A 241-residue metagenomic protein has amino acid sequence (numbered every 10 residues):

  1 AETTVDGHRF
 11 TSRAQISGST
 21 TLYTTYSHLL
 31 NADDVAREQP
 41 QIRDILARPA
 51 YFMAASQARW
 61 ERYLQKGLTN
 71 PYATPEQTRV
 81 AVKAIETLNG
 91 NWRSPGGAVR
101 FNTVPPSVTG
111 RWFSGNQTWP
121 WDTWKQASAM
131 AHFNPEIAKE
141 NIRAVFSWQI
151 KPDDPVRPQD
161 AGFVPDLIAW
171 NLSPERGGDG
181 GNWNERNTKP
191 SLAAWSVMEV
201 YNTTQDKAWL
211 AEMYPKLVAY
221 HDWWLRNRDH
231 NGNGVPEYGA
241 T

Functional and structural regions predicted by a protein language model:
A1-S114, K207-W209, Y214, V218-L225: Acidic/polar, glycine-enriched structural segments that form the non-catalytic walls/loops of the carbohydrate-binding
F10-Q15, T69-N70, A127-A129, E136 (+1 more regions): Generic detector of contiguous secondary-structure segments
S27-L29, Q65-E76, A81-T87, A129-N134 (+1 more regions): Charged, low-complexity, helix/coiled-coil-prone segments
S56, T69, A73, P105-W124 (+2 more regions): Solvent-exposed loop and edge beta-strand segments that line ligand/cofactor-binding and catalytic clefts
W92, T118-E140, Q149-I150: Short, solvent-exposed loop/edge-beta patches enriched in aromatic
A98-P106, N134-T204, A208-A211, P215-T241: Helix-terminus loop motifs that line ligand-binding clefts
